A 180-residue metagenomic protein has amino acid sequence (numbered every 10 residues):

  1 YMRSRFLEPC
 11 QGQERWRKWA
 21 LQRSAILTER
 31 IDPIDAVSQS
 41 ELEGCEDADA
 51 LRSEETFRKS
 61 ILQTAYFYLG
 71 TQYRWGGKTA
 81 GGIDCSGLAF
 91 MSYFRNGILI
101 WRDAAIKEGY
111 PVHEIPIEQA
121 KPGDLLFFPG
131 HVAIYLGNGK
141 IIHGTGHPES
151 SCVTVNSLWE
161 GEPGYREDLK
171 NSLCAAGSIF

Functional and structural regions predicted by a protein language model:
R5-Q11: Surface-exposed edge beta-strands and adjoining flexible/disordered loops or tails in beta-rich
P9, R17-W19, R23, L27-D35 (+3 more regions): Aromatic- and glycine-rich peptidoglycan recognition patches
A25, Q39-E43, G123: Loop/turn positions that initiate beta-strands
E54-T64: A structural motif
T71-K121: Catalytic cysteine-centered active-site loop
A120, L126-F127: Short, well-ordered loop/turn sites that connect or cap secondary structure elements
V132-A133: A conserved glycine-rich beta-strand in the N-terminal activation segment of trypsin-fold
